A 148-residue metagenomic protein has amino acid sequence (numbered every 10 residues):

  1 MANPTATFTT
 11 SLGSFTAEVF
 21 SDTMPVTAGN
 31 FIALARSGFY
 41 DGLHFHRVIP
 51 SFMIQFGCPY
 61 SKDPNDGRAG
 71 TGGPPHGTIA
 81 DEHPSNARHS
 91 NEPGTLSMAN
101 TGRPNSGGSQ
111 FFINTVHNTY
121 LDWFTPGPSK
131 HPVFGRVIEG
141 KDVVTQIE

Functional and structural regions predicted by a protein language model:
M1-E148: Cyclophilin-like peptidyl-prolyl cis-trans isomerases
